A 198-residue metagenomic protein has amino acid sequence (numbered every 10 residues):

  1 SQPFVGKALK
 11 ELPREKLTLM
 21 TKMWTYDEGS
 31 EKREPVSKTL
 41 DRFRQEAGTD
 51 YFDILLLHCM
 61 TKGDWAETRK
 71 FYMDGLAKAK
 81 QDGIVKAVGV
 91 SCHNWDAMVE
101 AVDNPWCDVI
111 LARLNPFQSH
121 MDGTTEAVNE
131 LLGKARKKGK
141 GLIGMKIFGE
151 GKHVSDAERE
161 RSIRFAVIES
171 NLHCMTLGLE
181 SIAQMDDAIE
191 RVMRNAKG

Functional and structural regions predicted by a protein language model:
S1-L12, M60-D64, K70: Glycine-rich, proline-tolerant flexible connector loops at the mouths of alpha/beta enzymes
Q2-G6, V36-F43, W95-M98, T124-L131: Alpha-helical scaffolding within the catalytic cores of extracellular/periplasmic polymer-degrading hydrolases
G6-T18, D41-D50, A101-W106, L132-K138 (+1 more regions): Acidic (Asp/Glu)-rich catalytic clusters
E15-E28, L55-H58: A short, structured active-site edge motif that brings together acidic residues
T18-M20, D53, G89, I143: A structural signal for isolated positions on well-ordered beta-strands in alpha/beta enzyme cores
K22-P35, G63, H153-A157: Active-site mouth loops of central-metabolism enzymes
R44-G63: Active-site groove signature of glycoside hydrolases
C59-G198: Beta/alpha (TIM)-barrel catalytic core signal, keyed to glycine-rich beta->alpha loops juxtaposed to Asp/Glu that bind
